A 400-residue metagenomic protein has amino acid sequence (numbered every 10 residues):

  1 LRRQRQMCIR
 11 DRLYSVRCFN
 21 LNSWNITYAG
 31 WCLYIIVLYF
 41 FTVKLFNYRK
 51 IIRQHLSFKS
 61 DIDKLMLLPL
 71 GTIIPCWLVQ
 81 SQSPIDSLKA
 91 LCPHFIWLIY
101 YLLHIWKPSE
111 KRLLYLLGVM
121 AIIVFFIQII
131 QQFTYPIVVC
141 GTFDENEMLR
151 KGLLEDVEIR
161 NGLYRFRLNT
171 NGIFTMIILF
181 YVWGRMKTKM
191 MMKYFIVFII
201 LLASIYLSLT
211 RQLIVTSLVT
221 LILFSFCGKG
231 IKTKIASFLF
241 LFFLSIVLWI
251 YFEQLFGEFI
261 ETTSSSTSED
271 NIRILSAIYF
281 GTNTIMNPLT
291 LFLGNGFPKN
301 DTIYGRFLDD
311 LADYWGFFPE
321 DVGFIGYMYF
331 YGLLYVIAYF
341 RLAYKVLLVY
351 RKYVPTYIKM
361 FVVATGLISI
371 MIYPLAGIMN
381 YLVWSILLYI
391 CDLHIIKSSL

Functional and structural regions predicted by a protein language model:
R3-Q6, R10-T262, Y279-T282, D313-L400: Hydrophobic transmembrane helix bundles of membrane-integrated enzymes that assemble and modify cell-envelope
T263-Y331: Long extracytoplasmic/lumenal interhelical loops at the membrane interface of multi-pass membrane proteins
